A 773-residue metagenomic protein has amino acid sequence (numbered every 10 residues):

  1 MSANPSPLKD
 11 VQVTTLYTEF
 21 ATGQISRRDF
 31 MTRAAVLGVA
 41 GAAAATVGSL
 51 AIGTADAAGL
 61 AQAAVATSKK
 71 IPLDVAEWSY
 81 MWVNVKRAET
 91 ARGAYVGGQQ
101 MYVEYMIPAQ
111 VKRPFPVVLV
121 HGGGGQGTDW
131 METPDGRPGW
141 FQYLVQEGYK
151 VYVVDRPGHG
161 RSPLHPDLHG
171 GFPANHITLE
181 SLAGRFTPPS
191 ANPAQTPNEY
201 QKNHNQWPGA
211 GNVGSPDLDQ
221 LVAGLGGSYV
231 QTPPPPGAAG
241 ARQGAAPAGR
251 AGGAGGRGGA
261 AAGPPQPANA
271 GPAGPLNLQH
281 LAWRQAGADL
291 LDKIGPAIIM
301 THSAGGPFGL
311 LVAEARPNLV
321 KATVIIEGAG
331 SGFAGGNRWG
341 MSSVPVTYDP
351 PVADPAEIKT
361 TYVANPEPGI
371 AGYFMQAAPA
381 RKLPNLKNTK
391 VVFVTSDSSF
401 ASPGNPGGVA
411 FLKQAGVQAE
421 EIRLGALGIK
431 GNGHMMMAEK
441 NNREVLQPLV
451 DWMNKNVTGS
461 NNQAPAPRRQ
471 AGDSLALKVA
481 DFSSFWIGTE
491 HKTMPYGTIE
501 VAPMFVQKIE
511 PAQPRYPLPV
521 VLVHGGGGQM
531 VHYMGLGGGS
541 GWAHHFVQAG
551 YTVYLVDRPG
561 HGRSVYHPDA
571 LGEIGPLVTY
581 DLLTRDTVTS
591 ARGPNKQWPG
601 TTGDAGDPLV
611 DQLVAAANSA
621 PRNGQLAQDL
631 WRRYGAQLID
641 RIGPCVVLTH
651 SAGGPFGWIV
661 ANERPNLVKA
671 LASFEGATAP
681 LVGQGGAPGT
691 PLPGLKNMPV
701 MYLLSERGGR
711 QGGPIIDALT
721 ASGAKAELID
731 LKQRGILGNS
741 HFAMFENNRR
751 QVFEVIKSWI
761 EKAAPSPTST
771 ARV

Functional and structural regions predicted by a protein language model:
M1-D29, A43, I52: N-terminal secretory signal peptides
Q24-I25, V47-A66: C-terminal segment of N-terminal export signals and the immediately downstream linker at the start of the mature
R113-G122, P517-G525: Short beta-strand element of the alpha/beta-hydrolase
G123-D135, A401, G526-G537, G562-R563: Short substrate-entry loop that stabilizes the transition state in hydrolases
R137, F141-P163, A543-R563: Conserved alpha/beta-hydrolase
P236-A273, A464-A466: Disordered, low-complexity segments in secreted/periplasmic proteins that are enriched in proline
N337-P406, G676-L731: The feature captures the conserved acid-bearing segment of alpha/beta-hydrolase catalytic domains
M435-N462, F742-V773: Catalytic active-site module of serine/aspartate enzymes centered on a nucleophile-bearing elbow/loop
